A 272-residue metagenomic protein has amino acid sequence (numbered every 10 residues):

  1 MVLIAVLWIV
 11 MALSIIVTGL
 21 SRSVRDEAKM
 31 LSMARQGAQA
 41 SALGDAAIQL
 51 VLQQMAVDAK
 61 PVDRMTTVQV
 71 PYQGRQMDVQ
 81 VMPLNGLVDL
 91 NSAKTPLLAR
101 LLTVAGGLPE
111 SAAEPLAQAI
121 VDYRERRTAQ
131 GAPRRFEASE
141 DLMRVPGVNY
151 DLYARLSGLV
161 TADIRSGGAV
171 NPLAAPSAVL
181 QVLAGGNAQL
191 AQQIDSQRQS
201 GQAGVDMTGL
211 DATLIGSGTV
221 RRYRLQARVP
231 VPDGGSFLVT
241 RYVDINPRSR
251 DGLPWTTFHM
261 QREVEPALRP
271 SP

Functional and structural regions predicted by a protein language model:
M1-P272: Compositionally biased linear targeting/interaction segments
